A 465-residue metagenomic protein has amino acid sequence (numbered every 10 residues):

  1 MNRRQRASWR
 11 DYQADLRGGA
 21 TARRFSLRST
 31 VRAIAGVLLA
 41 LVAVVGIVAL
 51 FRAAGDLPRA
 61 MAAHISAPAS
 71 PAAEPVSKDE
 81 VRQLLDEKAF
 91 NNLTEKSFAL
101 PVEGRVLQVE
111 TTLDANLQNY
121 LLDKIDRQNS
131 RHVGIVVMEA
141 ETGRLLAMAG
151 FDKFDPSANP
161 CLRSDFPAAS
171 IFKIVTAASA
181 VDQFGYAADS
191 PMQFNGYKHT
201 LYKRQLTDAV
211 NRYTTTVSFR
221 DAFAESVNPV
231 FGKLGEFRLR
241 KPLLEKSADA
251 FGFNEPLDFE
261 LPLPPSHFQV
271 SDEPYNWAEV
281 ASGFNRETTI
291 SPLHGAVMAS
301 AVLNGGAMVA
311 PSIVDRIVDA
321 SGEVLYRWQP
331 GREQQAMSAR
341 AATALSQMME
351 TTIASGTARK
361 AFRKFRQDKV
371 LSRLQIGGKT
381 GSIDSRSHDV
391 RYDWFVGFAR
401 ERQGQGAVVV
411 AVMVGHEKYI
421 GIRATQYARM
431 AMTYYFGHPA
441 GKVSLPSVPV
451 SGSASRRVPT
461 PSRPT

Functional and structural regions predicted by a protein language model:
N2-G134, D155, W328-P330, L445-S453 (+1 more regions): Extracytoplasmic/periplasmic proteins that interact with beta-lactams or build/remodel peptidoglycan
D15, L85-F172, Q183-G185, T200-R204 (+3 more regions): Short pre-catalytic segments that frame enzyme active sites
G104-T112, D123-K124, H132-V133, N159-F166 (+7 more regions): Second-shell loop/turn segments in exported
Q118-L122, N159, T216-F223, N228-G232 (+8 more regions): Extracytoplasmic/secreted envelope proteins and their assembly/folding machinery, especially bacterial periplasmic
Y120-I125, G143, S164-Q193, A222 (+4 more regions): Active-site SXXK
R131-E141, V175, S179, A188-Y202 (+3 more regions): Active-site-adjacent helix/loop patches that line small-molecule binding or acyl-intermediate pockets
S190, F194-F223, F259-L261, S300-R366 (+2 more regions): Conserved active-site-proximal loop/helix segments of enzymes involved in bacterial cell-wall and related
W277-G331, G356-V443, P464: Active-site beta-strand/loop architecture of penicillin-binding DD-peptidases
